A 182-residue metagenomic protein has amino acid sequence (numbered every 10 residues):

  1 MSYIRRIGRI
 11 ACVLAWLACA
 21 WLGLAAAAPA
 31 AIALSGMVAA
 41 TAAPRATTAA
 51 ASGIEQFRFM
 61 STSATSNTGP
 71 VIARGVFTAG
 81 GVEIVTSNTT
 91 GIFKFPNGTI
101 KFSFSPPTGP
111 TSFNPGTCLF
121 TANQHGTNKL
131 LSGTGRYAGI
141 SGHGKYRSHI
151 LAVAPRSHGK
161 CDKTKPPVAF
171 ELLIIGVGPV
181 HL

Functional and structural regions predicted by a protein language model:
M1-I10: N-terminal secretory signal peptides that target proteins for export/translocation
I10, L14-L17, G116, G159: Secreted/extracellular small peptides and ectodomain modules produced from precursors
C12-A33: Bacterial N-terminal signal peptides
L34-L182: Beta-strand-enriched cores of mature, soluble protein domains
